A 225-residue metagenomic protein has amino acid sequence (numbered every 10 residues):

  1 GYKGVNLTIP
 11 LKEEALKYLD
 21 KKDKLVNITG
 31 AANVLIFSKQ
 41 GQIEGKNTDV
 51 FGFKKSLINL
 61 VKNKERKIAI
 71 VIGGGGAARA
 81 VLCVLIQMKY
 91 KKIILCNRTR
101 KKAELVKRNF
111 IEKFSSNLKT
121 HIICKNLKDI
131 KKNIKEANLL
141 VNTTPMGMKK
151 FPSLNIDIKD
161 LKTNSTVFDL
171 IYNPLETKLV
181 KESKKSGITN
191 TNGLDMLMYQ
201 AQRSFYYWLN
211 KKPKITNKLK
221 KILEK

Functional and structural regions predicted by a protein language model:
G1-K62, E182: Phosphate/diphosphate ligand-binding glycine-rich loop within oxidoreductases
T8-L16, G75-A77, P145-M148, N173: Short glycine-rich anion-binding loops that position phosphate/pyrophosphate groups of nucleotides and phosphorylated
N47-V50, L57, E65-Y90, N97-R98 (+1 more regions): Glycine-rich adenosine-cofactor-binding loop
K62-I68, K162-T163: Short helix-loop-beta connector
R66, T166, L170-K225: Adenosine-phosphate binding glycine-rich loop
C83-Q87, L95-K113, K125-F151: Active-site rim beta-loop-alpha module in soluble metabolic enzymes
Q87-K92, K185-T189: Conserved S-adenosyl-L-methionine
T120-T191: Rossmann-like adenosine-cofactor binding region
